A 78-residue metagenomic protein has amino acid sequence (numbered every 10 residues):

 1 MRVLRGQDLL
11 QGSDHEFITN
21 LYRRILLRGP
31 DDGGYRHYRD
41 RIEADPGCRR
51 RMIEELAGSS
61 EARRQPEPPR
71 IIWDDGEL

Functional and structural regions predicted by a protein language model:
M1-L78: Composition-driven recognition of low-complexity segments enriched in small/aliphatic/hydroxylated residues
